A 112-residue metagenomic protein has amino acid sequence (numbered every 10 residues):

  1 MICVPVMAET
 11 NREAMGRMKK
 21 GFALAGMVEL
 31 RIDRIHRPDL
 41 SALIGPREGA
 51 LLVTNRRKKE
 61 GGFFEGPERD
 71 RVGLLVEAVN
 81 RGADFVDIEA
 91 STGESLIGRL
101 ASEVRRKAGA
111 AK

Functional and structural regions predicted by a protein language model:
M1-F63, E68: Conserved N-terminal beta1-alpha1 strand-loop-helix module at the mouth
P5-M7, M27-I35, R71-E94, K112: Catalytic beta/alpha-barrel core
R12-K19, S41, V72-V76, N80 (+2 more regions): Amphipathic, non-transmembrane alpha-helical secondary structure
L24-G26, E48-A50, N80-F85, A101-K112: Glycine-enriched alpha-helix->loop->beta-strand junction motifs that scaffold or abut catalytic
D33-E48, A90-R106: Active-site-adjacent beta->alpha loops and helix N-cap segments on the catalytic face of soluble alpha/beta enzymes
